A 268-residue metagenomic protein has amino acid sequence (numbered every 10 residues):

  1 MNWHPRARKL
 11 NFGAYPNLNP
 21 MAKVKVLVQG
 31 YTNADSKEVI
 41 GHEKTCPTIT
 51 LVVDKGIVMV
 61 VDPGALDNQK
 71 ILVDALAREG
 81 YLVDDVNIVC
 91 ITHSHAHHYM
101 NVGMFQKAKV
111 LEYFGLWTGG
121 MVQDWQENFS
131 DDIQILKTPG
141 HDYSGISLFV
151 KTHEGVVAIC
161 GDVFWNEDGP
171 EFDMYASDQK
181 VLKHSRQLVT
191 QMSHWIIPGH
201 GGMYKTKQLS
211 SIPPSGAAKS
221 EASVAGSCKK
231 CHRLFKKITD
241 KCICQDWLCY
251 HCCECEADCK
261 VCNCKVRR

Functional and structural regions predicted by a protein language model:
M1-G56, T190-M192, K207-E221: Zn-dependent metallo-beta-lactamase
N19, V26-G30, H42-K44, I49-V53 (+2 more regions): Core dinuclear metal-dependent hydrolase active-site scaffold
I40-G41, T45-C46, P63-D131: Active-site HxH/HxHxD metal-binding segment of metal-dependent hydrolases
V61-P63, D85-H95, N101, L111-F114 (+4 more regions): Active-site neighborhood of phospho(di)ester-bond hydrolases with catalytic His/Asp-centered motifs
Y143-S227: Metallo-beta-lactamase
H153, C231-L234, Q245-W247: Short Cys/His-rich metal-coordination motifs, predominantly Zn2+-binding knuckles/fingers
G226, D240-Y250, A257: Cys/His-enriched microdomains
F235, L248-C259, V266: Cys/His-rich microdomains that often coordinate metals
